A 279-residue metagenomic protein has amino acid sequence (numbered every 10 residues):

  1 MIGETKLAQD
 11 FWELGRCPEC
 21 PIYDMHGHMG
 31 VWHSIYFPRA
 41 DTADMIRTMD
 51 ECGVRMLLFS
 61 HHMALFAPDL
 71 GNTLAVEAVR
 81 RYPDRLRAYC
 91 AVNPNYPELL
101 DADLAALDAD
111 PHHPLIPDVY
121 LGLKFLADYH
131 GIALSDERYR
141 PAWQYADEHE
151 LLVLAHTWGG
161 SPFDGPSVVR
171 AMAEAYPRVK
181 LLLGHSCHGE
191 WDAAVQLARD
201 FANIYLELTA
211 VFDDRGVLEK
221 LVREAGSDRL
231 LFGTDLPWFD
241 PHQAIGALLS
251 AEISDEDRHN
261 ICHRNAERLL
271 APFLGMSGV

Functional and structural regions predicted by a protein language model:
M1-M25, R39-M56, S227-R229, H242-V279: Mid-to-C-terminal alpha-helical segments outside catalytic/metal-binding sites
G3, S135-L231: Catalytic pocket-lining loop regions of alpha/beta-barrel enzymes, especially the amidohydrolase/enolase/GH5 lineages
I22-G27, L57-F59, R87-C90, L121-F125 (+4 more regions): Hydrophobic faces of well-ordered beta-strands that scaffold small-molecule active sites in alpha/beta enzyme cores
H26, M49, A75, L123 (+5 more regions): Conserved, mostly hydrophobic/aromatic
H28-A40: Acidic/histidine-rich helix-loop elements that form or flank divalent-metal/phosphate-binding sites at the catalytic
G30-H33, A64-A67, P94-E98, G160-G165 (+3 more regions): Active-site environment of divalent metal-dependent phosphoester hydrolases
D41-T48, G71-A78, A102-P114, R138-A142 (+5 more regions): A general structural detector for well-ordered alpha-helical segments in enzyme core domains, enriched
R55-M56, F66-L154, G160, D200: Active-site gating/metal-coordination segments in enzymes
